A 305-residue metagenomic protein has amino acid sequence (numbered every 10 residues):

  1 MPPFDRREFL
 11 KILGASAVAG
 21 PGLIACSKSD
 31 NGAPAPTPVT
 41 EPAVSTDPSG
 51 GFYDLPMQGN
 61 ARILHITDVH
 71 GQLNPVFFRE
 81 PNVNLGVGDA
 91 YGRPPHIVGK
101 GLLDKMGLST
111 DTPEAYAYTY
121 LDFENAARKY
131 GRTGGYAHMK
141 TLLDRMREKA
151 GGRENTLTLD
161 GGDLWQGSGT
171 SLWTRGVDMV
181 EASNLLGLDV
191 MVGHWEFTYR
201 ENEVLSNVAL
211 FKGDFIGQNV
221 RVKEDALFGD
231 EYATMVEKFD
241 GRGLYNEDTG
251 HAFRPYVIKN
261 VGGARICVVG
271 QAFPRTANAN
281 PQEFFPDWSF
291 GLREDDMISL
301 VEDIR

Functional and structural regions predicted by a protein language model:
P2-P3, E8-S29: N-terminal export signals
L13-G14, G20, D30-R305: Acidic, metal/ion-coordinating pockets
